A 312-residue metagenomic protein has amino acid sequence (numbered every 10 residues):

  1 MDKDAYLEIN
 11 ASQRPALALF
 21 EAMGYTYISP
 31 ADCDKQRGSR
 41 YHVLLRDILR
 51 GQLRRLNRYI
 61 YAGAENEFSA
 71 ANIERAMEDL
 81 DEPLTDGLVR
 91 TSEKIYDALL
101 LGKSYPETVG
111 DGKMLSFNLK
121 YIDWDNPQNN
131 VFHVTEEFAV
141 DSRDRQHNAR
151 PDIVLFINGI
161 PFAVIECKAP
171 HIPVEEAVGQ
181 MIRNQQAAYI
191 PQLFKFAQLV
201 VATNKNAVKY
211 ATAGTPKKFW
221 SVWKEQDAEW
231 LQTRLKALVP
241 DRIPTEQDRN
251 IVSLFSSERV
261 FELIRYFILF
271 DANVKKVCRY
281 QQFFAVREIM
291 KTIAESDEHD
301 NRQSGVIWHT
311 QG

Functional and structural regions predicted by a protein language model:
M1-A11, P15-Q311: ATP-dependent helicase/translocase motor core
